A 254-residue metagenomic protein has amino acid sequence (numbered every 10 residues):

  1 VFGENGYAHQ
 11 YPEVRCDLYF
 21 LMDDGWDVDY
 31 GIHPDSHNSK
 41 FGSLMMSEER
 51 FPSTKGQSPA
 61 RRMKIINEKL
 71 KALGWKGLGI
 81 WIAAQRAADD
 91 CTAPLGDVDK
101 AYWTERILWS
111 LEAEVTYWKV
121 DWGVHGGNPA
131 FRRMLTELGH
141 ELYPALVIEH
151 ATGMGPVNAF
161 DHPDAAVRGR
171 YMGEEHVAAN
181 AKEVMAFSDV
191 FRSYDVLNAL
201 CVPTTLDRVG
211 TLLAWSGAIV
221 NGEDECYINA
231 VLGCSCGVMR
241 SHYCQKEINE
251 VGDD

Functional and structural regions predicted by a protein language model:
V1-P129: Aromatic-lined carbohydrate-binding/catalytic grooves of carbohydrate-active enzymes
A83, G127-D254: Active-site-proximal substrate-binding groove within the catalytic cores of carbohydrate-active enzymes
